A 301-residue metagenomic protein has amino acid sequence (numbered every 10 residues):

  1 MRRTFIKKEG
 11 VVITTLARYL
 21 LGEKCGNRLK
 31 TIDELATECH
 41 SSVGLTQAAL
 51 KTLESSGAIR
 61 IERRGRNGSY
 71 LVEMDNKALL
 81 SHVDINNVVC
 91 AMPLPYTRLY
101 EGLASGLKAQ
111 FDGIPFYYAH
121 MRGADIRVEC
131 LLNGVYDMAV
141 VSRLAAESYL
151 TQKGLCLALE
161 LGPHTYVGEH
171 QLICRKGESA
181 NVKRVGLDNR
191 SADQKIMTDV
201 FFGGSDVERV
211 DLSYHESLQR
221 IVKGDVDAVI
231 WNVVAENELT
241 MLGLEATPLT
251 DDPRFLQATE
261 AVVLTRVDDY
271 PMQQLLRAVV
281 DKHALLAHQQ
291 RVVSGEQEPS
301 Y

Functional and structural regions predicted by a protein language model:
M1-T31: Extreme N-terminal segment that seeds HTH/winged-HTH DNA-binding domains in transcriptional regulators
N27-C39, L53: A short alpha-helical element within helix-turn-helix/winged-helix DNA-binding domains across DNA-binding proteins
H40-A49: Short coil turns linking two alpha-helices in DNA-binding domains
L50-K51, V128: Short, hydrophobic-biased segments on the C-terminal half of alpha helices that form "recognition helices"
E54-A104: HTH-adjacent hinge/linker in prokaryotic transcriptional regulators
V83, A109-Y117, L132-S142: Intrinsically disordered, low-complexity regulatory regions of nuclear DNA-binding proteins
R98-Y118, V200-F201: Short alpha-helix C-terminal cap/hinge motif
R122-D125, L132-Y301: C-terminal regulatory/effector modules of DNA-binding transcriptional regulators
